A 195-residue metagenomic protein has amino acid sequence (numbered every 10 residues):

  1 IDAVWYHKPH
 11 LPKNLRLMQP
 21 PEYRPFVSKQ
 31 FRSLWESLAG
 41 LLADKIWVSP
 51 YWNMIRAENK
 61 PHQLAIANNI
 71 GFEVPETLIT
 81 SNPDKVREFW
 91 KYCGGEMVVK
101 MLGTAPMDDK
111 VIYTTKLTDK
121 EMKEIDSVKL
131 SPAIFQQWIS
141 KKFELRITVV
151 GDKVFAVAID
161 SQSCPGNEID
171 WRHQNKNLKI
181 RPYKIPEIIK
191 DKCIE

Functional and structural regions predicted by a protein language model:
I1-E73: Conserved N-proximal alpha/beta basic substrate-recognition cap immediately N-terminal to, or forming the N-lobe
L11-P12, W52-R56, I79-K85, G103-A105 (+1 more regions): Short acidic/polar capping segments at secondary-structure boundaries
W47-S49, E76-T80, V99, F135: General beta-strand structural signal in soluble alpha/beta enzymes
I70-G94: Rossmann-like NAD(P)H-binding beta-loop-alpha module
K85, K91-I185: Phosphate-binding site of ATP-dependent enzymes
K184-E195: ATP-dependent carboxylate activation and anion-phosphoryl transfer catalytic cores that bind Mg-ATP to form
